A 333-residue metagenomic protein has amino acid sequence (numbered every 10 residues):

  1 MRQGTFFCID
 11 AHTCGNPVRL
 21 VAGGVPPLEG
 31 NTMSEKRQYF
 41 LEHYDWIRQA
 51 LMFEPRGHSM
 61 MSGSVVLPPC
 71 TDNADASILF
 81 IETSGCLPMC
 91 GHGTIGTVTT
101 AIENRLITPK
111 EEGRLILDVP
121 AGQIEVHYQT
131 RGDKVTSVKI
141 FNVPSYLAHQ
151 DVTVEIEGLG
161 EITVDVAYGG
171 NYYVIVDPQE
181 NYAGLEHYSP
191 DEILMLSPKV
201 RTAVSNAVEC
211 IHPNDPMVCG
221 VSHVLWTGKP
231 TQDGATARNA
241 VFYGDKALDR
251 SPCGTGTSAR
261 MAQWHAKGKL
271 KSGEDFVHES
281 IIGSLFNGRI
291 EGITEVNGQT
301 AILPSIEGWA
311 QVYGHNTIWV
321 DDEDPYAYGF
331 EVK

Functional and structural regions predicted by a protein language model:
M1-D165, V174-K333: A glycine-rich beta-to-alpha transition motif near the start of alpha/beta enzyme domains, typified by
G170: Glycine-rich ThDP/TPP pyrophosphate-binding loop and its adjacent helix/strand module within ThDP-dependent enzymes
